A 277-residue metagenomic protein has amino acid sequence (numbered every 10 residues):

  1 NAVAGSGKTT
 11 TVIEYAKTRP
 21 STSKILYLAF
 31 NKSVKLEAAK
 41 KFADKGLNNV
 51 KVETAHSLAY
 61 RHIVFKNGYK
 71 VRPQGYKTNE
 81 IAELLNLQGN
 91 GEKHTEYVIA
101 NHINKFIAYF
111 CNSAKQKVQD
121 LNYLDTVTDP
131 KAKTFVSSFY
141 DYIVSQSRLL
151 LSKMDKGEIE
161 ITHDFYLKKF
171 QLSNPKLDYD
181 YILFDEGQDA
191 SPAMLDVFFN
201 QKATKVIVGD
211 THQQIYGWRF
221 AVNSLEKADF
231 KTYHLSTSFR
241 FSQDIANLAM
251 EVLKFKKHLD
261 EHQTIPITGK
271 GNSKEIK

Functional and structural regions predicted by a protein language model:
N1, T11, K24, N90-Y181 (+1 more regions): Accessory N-terminal region flanking or inserted into the helicase ATPase core in nucleic-acid motor proteins
N1-T10, T22, F30-E37, E53-L58 (+3 more regions): Conserved helicase motor core of SF1/SF2 NTP-dependent helicases
T9-K17: Motif I (Walker A/P-loop) of helicase-class P-loop NTPases
Y15, K40-K45, F65-G68, D196-F198 (+1 more regions): Short, glycine/charged-enriched secondary-structure capping and boundary segments
T18, K41-K45, F65, K153 (+3 more regions): Active-site catalytic microenvironments for nucleophilic, acid-base chemistry
T18-L26: Post-Walker A helix-loop "phosphate-sensing" segment adjacent to the P-loop in P-loop NTPases
A29-N31, G46-V64, V144-K168: Inter-Walker segment of RecA-like/P-loop motor cores
S33-F110: Conserved P-loop NTPase-based nucleic-acid remodeling module centered on helicase motor cores
